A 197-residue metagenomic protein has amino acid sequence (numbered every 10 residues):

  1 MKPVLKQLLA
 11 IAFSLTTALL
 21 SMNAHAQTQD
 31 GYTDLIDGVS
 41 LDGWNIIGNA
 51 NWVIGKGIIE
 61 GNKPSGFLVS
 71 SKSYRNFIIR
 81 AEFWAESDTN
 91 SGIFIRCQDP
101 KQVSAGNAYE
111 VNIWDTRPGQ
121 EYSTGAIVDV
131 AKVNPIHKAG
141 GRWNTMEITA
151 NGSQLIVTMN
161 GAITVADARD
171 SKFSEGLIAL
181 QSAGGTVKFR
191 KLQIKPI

Functional and structural regions predicted by a protein language model:
M1-A12: Bacterial N-terminal signal peptides that target proteins for export
A10-L20: Bacterial N-terminal signal peptides
A24-I197: Carbohydrate-interacting regions of secretory-pathway proteins
